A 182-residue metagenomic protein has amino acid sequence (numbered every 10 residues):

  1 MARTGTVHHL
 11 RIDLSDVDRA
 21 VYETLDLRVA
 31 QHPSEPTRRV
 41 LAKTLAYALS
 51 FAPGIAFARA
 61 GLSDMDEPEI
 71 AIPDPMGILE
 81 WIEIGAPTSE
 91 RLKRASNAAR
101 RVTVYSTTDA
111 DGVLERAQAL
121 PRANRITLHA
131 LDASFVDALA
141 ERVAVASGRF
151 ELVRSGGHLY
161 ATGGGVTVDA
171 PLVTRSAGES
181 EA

Functional and structural regions predicted by a protein language model:
A2-H32, T103-G178: Helix-rich interaction surfaces within compact, conserved domain-sized segments that mediate assembly or partner
D16-G61: Acidic-basic catalytic patches of nuclease active cores, encompassing PD-(D/E)XK and other metal-cofactor nuclease
A56-P73, E80: Catalytic centers of nucleases
D64-M65, P87-E90, A110-D111: Short acidic loop-to-helix transition motifs that present clustered carboxylates
I70-I72, G77-A95: Conserved catalytic cores of phosphodiester-cleaving nucleases, focusing on short active-site segments
G77-W81, R100-T103, R125: Short active-site oxyanion
I84-G85, R94-T108: Mid-length scaffold segments of soluble, non-membrane domains
S89-K93, R175-A182: Short, surface-exposed linear segments at secondary-structure transitions and domain or protein termini
